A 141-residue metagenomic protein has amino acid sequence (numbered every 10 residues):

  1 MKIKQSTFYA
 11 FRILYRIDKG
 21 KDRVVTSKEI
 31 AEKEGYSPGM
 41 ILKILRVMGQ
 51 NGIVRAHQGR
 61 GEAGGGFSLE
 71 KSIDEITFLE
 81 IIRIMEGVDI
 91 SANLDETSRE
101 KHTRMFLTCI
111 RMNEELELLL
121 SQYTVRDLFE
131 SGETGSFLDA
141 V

Functional and structural regions predicted by a protein language model:
S6, H57-F67, K71-D74: Short, Lys/Arg-rich nucleic-acid/phosphate-binding segment
L14, L45-R46: Short, hydrophobic-biased segments on the C-terminal half of alpha helices that form "recognition helices"
D18-D22, K71-S72: Short helix-capping/hinge SLiMs at alpha-helix to coil transitions
V25-G35: A short alpha-helical element within helix-turn-helix/winged-helix DNA-binding domains across DNA-binding proteins
G39: Key DNA-contact positions within bacterial/archaeal DNA-binding proteins
N51-G52: Glycine-centered, phosphate/nucleic-acid-interacting loop/turn motifs that mediate DNA/RNA or nucleotide
S72-D95: Conserved segment of winged-helix/HTH DNA-binding domains
D95-V141: C-terminal regulatory/oligomerization modules of transcriptional regulators
